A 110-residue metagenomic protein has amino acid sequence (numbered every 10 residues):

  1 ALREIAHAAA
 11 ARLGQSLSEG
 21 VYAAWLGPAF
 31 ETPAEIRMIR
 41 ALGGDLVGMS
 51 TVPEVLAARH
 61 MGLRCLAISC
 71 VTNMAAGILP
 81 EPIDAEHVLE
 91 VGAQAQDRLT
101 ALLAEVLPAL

Functional and structural regions predicted by a protein language model:
A1-A76, E86-L110: Glycine-rich phosphate- or other oxyanion-binding loops that anchor nucleotides, phosphorylated ligands
